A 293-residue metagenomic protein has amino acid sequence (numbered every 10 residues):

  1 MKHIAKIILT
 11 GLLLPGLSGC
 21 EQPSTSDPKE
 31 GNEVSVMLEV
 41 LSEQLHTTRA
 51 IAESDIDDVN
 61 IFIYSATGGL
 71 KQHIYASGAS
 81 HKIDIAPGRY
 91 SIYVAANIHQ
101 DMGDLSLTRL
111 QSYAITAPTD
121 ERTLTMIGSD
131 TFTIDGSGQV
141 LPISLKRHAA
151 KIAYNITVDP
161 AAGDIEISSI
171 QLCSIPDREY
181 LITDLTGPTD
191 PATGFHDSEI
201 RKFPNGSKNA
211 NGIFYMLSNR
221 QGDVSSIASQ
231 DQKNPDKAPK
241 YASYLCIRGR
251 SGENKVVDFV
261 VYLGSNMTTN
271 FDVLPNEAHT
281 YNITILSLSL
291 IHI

Functional and structural regions predicted by a protein language model:
H3-T10: Sec-dependent signal peptide recognition, specifically the positively charged N-region followed immediately by
G16-G19: C-terminal motif of bacterial Sec signal peptides marking the signal peptidase cleavage site
E21-P23: Bacterial signal peptide processing site
G31, S54-I56, L145-A149, K240: Short, surface-exposed loop/turn motifs at beta-strand boundaries within globular domains
G31-L41, A149-I152: Contiguous beta-strand segments within globular domains
T47-L107, N155, D159-E277: Tryptophan-paired
L105-P160: An acidic, Gly/Ser/Thr/Pro-rich helix-cap/linker signature
I291-I293: Conserved small/polar residues in nucleotide/adenosyl-binding loops
